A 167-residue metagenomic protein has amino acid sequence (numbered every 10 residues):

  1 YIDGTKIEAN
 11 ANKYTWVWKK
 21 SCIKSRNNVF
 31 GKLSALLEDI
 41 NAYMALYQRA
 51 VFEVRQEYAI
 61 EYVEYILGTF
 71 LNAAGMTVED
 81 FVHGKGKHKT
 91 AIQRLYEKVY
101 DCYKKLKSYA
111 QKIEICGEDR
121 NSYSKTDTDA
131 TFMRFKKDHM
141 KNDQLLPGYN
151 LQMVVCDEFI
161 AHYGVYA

Functional and structural regions predicted by a protein language model:
Y1-A167: Polybasic low-complexity intrinsically disordered regions
